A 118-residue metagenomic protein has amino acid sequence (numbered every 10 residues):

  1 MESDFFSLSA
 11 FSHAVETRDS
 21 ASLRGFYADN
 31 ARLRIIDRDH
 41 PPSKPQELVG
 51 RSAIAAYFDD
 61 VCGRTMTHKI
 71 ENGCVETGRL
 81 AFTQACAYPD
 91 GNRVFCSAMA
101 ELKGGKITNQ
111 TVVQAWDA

Functional and structural regions predicted by a protein language model:
M1, L23, I35-D37, V75-T77: A short alpha-helix capping/helix-coil boundary motif
M1-G25, D29: Short, low-complexity N-terminal intrinsically disordered segments enriched in polar/charged residues
E2-H13, Q46-R51, I107-Q110: Short charge-dense sequence patches
L8, E16, S20, G50-A55 (+1 more regions): A structural signal for well-ordered alpha-helical scaffolds and beta->alpha junctions
A28-G73: A solvent-exposed, acidic/Ser-Thr-rich amphipathic alpha-helical stretch
A56-A118: A beta-strand edge to alpha-helix "cap/lid" segment located at domain peripheries
